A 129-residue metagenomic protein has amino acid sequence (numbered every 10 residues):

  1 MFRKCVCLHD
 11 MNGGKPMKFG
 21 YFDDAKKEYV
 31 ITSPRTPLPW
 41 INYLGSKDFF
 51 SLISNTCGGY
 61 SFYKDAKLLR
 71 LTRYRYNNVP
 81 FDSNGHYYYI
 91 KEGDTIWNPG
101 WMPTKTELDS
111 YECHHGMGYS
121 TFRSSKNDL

Functional and structural regions predicted by a protein language model:
M1-L129: Anionic coordination/interaction segments
